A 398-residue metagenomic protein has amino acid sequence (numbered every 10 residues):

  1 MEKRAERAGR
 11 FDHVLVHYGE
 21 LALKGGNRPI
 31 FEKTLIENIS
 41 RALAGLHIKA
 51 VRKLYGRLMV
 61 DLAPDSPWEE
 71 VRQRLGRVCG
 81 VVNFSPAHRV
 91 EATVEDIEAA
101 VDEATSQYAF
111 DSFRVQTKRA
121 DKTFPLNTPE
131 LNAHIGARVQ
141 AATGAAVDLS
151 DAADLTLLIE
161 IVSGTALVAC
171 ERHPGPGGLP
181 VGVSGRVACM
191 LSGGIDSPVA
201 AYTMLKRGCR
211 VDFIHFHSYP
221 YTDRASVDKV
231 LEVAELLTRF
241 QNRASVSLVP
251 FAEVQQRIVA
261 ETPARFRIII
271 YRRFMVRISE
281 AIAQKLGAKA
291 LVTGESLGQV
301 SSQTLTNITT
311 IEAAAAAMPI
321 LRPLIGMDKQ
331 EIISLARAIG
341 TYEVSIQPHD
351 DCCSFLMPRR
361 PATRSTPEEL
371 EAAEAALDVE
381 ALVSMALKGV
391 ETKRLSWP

Functional and structural regions predicted by a protein language model:
M1-A188, P198-A244, A314, A362-P367 (+2 more regions): RNA-binding accessory domains that recognize and position tRNA/RNA substrates
L62-S66, A260-T262, T304-T309, P358-L370: Short glycine/threonine-rich loop-to-helix capping motif typified by GTGT followed within a few residues by an Asp-Pro
H134-V139, T143-A146, R172-S184, F251 (+2 more regions): Active-site adenylate/phosphate-handling loop in enzymes that bind or generate adenylated species
C189, F213-H215, L248, T293 (+1 more regions): Structural beta-sheet core signal
G194: Conserved G/P- and acidic residue-centered "switch" motifs that form tight phosphate/ATP-binding loops in soluble
A234-E261, H349-C352: A conserved beta-strand->alpha-helix junction
E343, Q347-P398: The feature marks non-catalytic terminal segments
